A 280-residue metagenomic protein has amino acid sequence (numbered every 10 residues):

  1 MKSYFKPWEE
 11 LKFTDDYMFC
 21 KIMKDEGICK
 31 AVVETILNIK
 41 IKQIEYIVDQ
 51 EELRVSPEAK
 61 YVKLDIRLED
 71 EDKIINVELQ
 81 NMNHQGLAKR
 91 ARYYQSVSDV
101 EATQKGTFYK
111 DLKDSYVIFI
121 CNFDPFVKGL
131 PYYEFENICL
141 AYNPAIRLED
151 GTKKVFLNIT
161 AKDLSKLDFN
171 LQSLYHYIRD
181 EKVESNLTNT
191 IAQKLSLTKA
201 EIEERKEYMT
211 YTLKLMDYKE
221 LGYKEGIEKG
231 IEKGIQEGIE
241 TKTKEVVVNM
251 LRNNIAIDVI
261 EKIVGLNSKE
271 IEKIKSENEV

Functional and structural regions predicted by a protein language model:
M1-K153, S165, E225: Accessory alpha/beta interaction modules
K2-E9, Y17, E71, I75-Q80 (+1 more regions): Short, charged alpha-helical interaction segments and adjacent helix-coil junctions
L157: Hydrophobic residues at beta-strand termini and immediately following loops that shape nucleotide-binding pockets
